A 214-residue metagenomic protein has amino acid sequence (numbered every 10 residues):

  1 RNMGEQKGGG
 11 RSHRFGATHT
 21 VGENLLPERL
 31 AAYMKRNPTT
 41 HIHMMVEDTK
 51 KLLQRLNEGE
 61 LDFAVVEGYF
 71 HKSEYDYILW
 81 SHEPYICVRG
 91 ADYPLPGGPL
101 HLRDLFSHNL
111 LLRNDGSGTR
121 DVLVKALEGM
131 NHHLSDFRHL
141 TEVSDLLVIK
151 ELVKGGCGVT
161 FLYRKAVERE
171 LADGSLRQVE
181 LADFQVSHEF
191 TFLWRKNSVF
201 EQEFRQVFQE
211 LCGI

Functional and structural regions predicted by a protein language model:
R1-Q6, V207: Alpha-helical linker/hinge and terminal dimerization helices associated with HTH transcriptional regulators
K7, K72-L111, D115: Flexible hinge/capping segments at coil-to-helix
G10-S73: Central regulatory/effector-binding core of bacterial HTH transcription factors
S12-G16, A64, V88, L111 (+2 more regions): Short, well-ordered beta-strand segments
L25, V179-I214: A late-sequence structural motif
D48-L53, N57-L61, V66-E67, E128 (+1 more regions): Hydrophobic hinge/microswitch elements
D76-I86, A172-V186: Short beta-strand->loop
N109-N131, E201, F208: Secondary-structure junction motif
